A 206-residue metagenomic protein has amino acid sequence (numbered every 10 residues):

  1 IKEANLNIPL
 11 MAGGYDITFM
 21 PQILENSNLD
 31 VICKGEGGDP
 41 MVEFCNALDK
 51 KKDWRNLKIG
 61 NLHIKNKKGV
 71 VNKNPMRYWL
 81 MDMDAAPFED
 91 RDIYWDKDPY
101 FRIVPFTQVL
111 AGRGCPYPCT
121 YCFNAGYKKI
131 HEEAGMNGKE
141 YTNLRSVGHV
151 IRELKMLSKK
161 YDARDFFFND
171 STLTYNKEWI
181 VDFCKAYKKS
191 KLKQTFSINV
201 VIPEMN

Functional and structural regions predicted by a protein language model:
I1-W79: Glycine-rich beta-alpha loop elements in corrinoid/cobalamin-binding modules across cobalamin-dependent enzymes
D84, F88-N206: Radical SAM [4Fe-4S] cluster-binding motif and immediate context
